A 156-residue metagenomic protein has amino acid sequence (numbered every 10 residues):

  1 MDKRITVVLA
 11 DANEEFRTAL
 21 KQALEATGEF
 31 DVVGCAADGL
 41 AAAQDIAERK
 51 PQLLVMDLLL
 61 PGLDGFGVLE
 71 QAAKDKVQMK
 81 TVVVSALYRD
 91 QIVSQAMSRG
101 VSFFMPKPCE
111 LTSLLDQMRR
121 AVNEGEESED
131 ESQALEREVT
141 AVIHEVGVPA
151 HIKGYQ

Functional and structural regions predicted by a protein language model:
K3-F16, L20-L24: Conserved acidic segment of CheY-like receiver
D11, D57-L58, S85: Active-site residues of response regulator receiver
D11, E29-A37, D45: Short hydrophobic/Thr-rich beta-strand motif most characteristic of the beta2 strand and flanking loop of CheY-like
D38, D64-G67: Acidic catalytic/metal-coordinating carboxylates
Q44, F66-Q78: Short amphipathic alpha-helix used as the core "switch/output" element in two-component signaling
R49-V55, L60: Active-site beta3 strand of CheY-like receiver
G67, Y88-F103: Alpha4 helix (beta4-alpha4-beta5 surface) of REC/receiver domains from two-component response regulators
Q91, C109-M118: C-terminal output helix
